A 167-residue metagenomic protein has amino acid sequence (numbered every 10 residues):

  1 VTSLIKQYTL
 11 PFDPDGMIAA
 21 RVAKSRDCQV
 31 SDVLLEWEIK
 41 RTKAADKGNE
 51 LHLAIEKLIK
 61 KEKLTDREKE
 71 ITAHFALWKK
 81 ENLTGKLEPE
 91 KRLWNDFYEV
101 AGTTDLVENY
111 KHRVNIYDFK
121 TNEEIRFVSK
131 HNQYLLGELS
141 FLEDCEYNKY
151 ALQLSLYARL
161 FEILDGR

Functional and structural regions predicted by a protein language model:
V1-A101: Metal-dependent nuclease catalytic cores that hydrolyze phosphodiester bonds in DNA/RNA, characterized by
K91-R167: Mg2+/Mn2+-dependent nuclease catalytic core
